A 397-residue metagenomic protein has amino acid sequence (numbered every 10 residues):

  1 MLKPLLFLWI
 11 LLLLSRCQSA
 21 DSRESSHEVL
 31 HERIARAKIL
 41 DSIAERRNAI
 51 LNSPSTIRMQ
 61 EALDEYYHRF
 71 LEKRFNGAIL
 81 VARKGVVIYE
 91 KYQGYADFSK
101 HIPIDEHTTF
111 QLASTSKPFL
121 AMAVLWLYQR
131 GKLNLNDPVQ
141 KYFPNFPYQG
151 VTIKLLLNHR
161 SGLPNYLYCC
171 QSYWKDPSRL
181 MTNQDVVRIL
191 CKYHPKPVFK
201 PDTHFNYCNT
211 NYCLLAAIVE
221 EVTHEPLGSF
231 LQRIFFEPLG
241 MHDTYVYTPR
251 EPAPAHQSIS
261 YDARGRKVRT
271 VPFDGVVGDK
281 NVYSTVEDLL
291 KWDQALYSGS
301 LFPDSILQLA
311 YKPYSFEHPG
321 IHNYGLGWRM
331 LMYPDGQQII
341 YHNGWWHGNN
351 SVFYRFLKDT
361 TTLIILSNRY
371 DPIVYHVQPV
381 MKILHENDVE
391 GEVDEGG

Functional and structural regions predicted by a protein language model:
M1-H27: Bacterial Sec-dependent N-terminal signal peptides
C17-Y66, G391-G397: Sec-dependent signal peptide cleavage junction
L40-I43, Y95-Y207: Active-site-proximal loop and beta-strand segments within enzyme catalytic domains
L51-F110, K132-N136: Short, conserved catalytic-motif segment at the N-terminal edge
I79-V86, Q111-N134, P138, L156 (+3 more regions): Alpha-helical scaffold elements that line and support the substrate/ligand-binding pocket of soluble hydrolases
V151-W345: Short, surface-exposed loop or secondary-structure junction motifs that flank catalytic or metal-binding residues
V352-R369: Short, well-ordered beta-strand elements
Y370-G397: Short, gly/Ser/Thr-rich active-site loops of penicillin-recognizing serine hydrolases
